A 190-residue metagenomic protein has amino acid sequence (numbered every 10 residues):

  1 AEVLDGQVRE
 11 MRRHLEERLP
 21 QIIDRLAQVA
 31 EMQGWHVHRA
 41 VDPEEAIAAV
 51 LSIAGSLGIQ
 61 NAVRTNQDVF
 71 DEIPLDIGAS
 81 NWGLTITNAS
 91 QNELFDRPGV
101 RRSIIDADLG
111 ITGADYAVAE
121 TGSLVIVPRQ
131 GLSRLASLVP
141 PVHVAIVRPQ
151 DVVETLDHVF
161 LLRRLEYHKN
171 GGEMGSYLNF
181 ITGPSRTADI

Functional and structural regions predicted by a protein language model:
A1-I190: The feature marks the mature, well-folded catalytic cores of soluble enzymes
